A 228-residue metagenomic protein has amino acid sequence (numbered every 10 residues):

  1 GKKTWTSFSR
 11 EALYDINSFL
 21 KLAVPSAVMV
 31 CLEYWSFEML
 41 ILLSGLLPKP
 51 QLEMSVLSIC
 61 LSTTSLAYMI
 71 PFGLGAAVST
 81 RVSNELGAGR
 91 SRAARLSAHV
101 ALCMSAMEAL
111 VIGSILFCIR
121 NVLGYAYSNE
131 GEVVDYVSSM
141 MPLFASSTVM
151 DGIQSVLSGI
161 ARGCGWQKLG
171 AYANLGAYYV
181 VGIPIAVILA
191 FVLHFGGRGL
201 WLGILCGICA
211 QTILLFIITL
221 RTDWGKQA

Functional and structural regions predicted by a protein language model:
G1-V24, V82-T148, V181, L189-A228: Short alpha-helical transmembrane segments in multi-pass integral membrane proteins
T6, A27, C31-S62, L66 (+4 more regions): Helix-terminus/linker motif at the lipid-water interface of multi-pass membrane proteins
A12-L20, V24-A27, W35-L40, E53-S55 (+7 more regions): General structural feature for long, well-ordered alpha-helical segments within catalytic domains of soluble enzymes
F19, A27-L42, L46, L66-A77 (+6 more regions): Hydrophobic alpha-helical transmembrane bundles that constitute the permease/transmembrane domains of multi-pass
K49-P50, E130, W166-Q167, G196: Short loop-to-helix capping motifs
V56-R120, G152-G165, L169-G170: Small-residue-rich hydrophobic transmembrane alpha-helices
Q167-L169, I185, R198: A short pocket-lining beta-strand/turn micro-motif at the edge of beta-sheets
Y172-A173, L202: Hydrophobic alpha-helical membrane segments of integral membrane proteins
